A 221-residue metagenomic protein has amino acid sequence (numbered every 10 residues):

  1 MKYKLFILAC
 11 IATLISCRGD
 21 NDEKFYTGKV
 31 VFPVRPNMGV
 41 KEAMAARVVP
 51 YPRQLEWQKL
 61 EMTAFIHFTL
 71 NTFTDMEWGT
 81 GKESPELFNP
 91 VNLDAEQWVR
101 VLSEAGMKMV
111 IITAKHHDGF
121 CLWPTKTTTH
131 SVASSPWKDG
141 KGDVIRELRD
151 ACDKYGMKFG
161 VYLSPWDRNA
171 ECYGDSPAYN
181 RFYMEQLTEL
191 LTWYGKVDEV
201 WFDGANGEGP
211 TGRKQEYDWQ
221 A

Functional and structural regions predicted by a protein language model:
M1-K24: Bacterial Sec-dependent N-terminal signal peptides
N21-A221: Mature catalytic domains of secreted/periplasmic carbohydrate-active enzymes
